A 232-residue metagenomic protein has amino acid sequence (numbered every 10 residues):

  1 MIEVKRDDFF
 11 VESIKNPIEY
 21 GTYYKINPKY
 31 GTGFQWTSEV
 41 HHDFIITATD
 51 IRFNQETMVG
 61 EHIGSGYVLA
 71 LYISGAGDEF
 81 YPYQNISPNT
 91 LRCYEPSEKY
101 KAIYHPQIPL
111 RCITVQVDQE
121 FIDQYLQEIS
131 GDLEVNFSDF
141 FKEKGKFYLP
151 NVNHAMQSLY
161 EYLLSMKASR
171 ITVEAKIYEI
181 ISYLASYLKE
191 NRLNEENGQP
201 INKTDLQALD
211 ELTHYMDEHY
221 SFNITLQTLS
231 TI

Functional and structural regions predicted by a protein language model:
M1-Y20: Short Lys/Arg-enriched alpha/beta "domain-start" segment
G21-V135: N-terminal regulatory/effector-sensing and dimerization cores that precede helix-turn-helix DNA-binding domains
A48-R52, S158-L163: Short amphipathic alpha-helical segments and their helix-coil junctions
F121, G131-S158: Alpha-solenoid helical-repeat scaffolds
F137-P150, L163-T172, I181-H214, E218-F222 (+1 more regions): Short, Lys/Arg-enriched, Trp-marked, Pro/Gly-tolerant hinge/linker segments that flank
S230: The alpha-helix within a helix-turn-helix
